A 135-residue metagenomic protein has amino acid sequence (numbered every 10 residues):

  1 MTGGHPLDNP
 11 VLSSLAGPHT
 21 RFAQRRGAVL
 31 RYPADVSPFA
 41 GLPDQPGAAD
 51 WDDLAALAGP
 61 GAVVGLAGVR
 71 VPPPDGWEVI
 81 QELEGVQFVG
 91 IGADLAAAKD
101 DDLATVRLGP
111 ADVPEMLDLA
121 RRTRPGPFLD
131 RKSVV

Functional and structural regions predicted by a protein language model:
M1-P6, E84-Q87, I91-L129: Short amphipathic alpha-helix that is part of the acyltransferase structural core
T2-K99: Acyl-donor-binding surface of acyltransferase catalytic domains
V79, D130-R131: Short beta-strand
V134: Conserved small/polar residues in nucleotide/adenosyl-binding loops
